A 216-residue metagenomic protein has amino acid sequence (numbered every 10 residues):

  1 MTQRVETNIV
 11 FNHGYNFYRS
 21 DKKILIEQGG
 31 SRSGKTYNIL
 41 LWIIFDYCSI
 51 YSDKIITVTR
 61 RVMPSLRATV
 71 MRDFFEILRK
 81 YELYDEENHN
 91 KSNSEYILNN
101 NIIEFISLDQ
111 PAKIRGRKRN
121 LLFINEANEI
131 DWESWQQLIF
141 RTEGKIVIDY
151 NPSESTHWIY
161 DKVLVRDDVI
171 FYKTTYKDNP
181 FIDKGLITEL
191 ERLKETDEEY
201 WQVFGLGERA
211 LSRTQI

Functional and structural regions predicted by a protein language model:
M1-I24: Pre-P-loop entry segment of helicase/translocase ATPase cores
L25-Q28, I148: Short hydrophobic/aromatic beta-strand immediately N-terminal to the Walker A/P-loop
R32-S33: Walker A (P-loop) phosphate-binding loop of P-loop NTPases
T36-S52: Walker A/P-loop NTP-binding motif
K54-L66: Conserved RecA-like ASCE P-loop NTPase motor core of nucleic-acid helicases/translocases
P64-N120, G207-R209: Inter-Walker segment of RecA-like/P-loop motor cores
N128-N179: Signature of the SF2 helicase/ATPase Hel1-core->accessory helical subdomain module
N179-I216: ATPase catalytic-site recognition across NTP-hydrolyzing enzymes
